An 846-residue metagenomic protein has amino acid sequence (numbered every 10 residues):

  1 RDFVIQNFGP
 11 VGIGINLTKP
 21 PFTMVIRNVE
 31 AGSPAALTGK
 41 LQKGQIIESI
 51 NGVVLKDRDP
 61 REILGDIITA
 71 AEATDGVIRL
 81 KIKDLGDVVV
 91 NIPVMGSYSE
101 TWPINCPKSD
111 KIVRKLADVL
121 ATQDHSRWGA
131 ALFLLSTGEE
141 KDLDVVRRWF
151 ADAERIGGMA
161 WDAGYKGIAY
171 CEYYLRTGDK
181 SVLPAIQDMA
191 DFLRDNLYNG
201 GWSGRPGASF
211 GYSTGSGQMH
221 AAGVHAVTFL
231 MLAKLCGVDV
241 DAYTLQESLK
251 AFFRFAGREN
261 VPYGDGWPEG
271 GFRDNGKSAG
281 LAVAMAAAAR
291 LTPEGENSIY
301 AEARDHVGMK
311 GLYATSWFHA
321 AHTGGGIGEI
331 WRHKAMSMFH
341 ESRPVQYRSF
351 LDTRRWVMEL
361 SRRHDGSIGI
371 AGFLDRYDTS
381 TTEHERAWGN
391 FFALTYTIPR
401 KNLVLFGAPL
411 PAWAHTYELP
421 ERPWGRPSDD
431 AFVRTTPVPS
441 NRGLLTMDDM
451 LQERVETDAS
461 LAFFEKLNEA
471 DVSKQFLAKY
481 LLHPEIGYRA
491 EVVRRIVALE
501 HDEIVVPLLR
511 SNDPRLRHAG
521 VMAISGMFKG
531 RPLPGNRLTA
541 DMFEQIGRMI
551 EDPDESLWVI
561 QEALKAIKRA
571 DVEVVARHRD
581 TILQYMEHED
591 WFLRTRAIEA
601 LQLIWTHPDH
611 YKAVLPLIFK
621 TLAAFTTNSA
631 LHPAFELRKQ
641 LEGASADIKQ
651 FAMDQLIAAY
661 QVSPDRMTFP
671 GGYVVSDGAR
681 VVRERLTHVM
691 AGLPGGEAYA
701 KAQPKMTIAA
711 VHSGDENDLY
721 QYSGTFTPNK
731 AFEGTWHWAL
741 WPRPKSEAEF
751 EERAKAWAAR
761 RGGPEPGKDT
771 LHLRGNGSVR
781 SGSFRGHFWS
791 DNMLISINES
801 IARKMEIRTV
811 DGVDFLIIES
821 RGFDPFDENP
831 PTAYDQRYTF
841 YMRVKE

Functional and structural regions predicted by a protein language model:
R1-E30, R79-K81, V89-Y98: PDZ/PDZ-like peptide-tail recognition elements
A31-Q45: PDZ/PDZ-like domain micro-motif
A36, S49-K81: PDZ domains, with a preference for the canonical peptide-binding region formed by the helix
S97-K108, L291, E302-H306, A335-F476 (+2 more regions): Terminal, non-catalytic domain-edge segments
P103-C106, W128-T137, M338, E453-E469 (+8 more regions): Structural detector for internal amphipathic alpha-helices that build alpha-solenoid repeat scaffolds
K111-D124, E139-G158, P184-S203, T244-Y263 (+6 more regions): Long, well-ordered core segments of solenoidal/helical folds
V113-A117, D142-F150, A190, A470-Y480 (+6 more regions): Amphipathic alpha-helical scaffolding segments comprising HEAT/armadillo-like alpha-solenoid repeats
D718-F726, K730, P742, E747-S800: N-terminal glycine/threonine-rich, aromatic-flanked beta-hairpin/loop signature
